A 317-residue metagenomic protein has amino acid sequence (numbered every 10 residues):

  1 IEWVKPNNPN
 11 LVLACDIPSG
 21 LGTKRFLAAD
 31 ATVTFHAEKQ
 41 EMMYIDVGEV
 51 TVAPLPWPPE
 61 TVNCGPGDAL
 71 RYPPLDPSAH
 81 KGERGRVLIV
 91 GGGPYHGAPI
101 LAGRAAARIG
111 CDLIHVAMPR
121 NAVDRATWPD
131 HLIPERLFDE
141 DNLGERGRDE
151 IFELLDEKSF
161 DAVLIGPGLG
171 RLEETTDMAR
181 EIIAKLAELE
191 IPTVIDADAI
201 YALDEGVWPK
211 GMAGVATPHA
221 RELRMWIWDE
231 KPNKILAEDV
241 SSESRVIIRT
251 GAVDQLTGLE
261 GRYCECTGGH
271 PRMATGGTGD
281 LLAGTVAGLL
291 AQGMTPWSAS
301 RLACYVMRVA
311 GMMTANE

Functional and structural regions predicted by a protein language model:
I1-M42: Glycine/threonine-rich beta-strand-loop-alpha-helix active-site module that forms ligand/phosphate-binding
A14-D16, V194-A197: Conserved acidic functional residues
A31, K39-I195, Y201-V215, A220 (+1 more regions): Small-residue (G/A/S/T)-rich helix-start motifs and N-terminal tracts that mark the onset
